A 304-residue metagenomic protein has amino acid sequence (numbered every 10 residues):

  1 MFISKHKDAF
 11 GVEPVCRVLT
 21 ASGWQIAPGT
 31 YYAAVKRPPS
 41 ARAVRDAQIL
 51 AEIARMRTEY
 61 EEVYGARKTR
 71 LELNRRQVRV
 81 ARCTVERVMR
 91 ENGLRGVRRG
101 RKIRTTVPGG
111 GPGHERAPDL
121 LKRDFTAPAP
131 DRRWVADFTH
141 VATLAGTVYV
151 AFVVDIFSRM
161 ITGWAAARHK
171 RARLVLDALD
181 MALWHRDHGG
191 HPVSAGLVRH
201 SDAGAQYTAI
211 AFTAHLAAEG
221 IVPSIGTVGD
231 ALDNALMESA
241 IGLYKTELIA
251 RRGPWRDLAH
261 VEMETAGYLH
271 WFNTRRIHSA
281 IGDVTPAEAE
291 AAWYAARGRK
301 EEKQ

Functional and structural regions predicted by a protein language model:
M1-Q304: Charged DNA-binding/catalytic regions of mobile-element recombinases
